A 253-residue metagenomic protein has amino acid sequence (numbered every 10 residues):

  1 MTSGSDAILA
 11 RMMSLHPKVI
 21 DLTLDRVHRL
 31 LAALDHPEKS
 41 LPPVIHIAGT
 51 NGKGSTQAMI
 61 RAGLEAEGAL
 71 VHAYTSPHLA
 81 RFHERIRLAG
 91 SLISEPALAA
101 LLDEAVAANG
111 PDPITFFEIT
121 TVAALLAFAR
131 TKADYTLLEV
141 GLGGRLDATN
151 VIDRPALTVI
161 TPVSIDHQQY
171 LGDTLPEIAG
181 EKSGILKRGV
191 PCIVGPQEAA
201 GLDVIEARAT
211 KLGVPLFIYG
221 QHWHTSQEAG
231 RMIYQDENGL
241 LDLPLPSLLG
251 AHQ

Functional and structural regions predicted by a protein language model:
M1-I20: Charged, amphipathic alpha-helical linker segments immediately N-terminal to NTP-binding catalytic cores
T2, L88, L92-I114, I165 (+3 more regions): Adenine nucleotide phosphate-binding catalytic loops in nucleotide-utilizing enzymes
M12, T50, V71, L137 (+3 more regions): Residue-level signal for inorganic ion chemistry
K18-I20, L24, H28-A33, P37-P42 (+4 more regions): ATP-dependent carboxylate-amine ligase catalytic core
I45-I47: Hydrophobic anchor at the beta1->P-loop junction of P-loop NTPases
S55-I60: Hydrophobic positions on the alpha1 helix immediately C-terminal to the Walker A/P-loop
E118-A133, D153-S164, A199-D203, K211 (+1 more regions): A conserved, hydrophobic alpha-helical segment in the catalytic core of large ATP/adenylate-utilizing enzymes
